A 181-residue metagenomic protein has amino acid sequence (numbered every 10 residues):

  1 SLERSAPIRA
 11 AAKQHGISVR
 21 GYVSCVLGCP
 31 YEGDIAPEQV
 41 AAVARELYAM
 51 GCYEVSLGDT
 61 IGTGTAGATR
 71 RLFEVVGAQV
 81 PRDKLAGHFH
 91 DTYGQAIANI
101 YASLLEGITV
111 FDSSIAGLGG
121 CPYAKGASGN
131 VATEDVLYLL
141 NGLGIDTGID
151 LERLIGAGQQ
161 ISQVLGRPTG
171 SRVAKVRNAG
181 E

Functional and structural regions predicted by a protein language model:
S1-E181: Catalytic cores and adjacent flexible loops of soluble metabolic enzymes that perform enolate/carbanion chemistry on
